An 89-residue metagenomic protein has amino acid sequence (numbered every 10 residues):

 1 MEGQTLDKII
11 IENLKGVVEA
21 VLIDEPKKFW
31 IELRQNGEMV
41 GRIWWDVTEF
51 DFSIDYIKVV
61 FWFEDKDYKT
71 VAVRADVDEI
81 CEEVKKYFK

Functional and structural regions predicted by a protein language model:
M1-E38, W62-T70: Negatively charged, low-complexity tracts enriched in Asp/Glu with abundant Ser/Thr
I9, N13, V17, D76-E83 (+1 more regions): Charge-rich, solvent-exposed alpha-helical interaction surfaces
I9-I11, I23, I31, I43 (+2 more regions): Weak global preference for isoleucine
E19, R34-Q35, D51-S53, V77-D78: Alpha-helical interaction segments
I23, T48-F50, Y87: General N-terminal targeting signals
L33, Y87-F88: Generic detector of intrinsically disordered, low-complexity segments in short proteins and peptide precursors
M39-A75: Intrinsically disordered, low-complexity regulatory segments enriched in Ser/Thr/Pro and charged residues
